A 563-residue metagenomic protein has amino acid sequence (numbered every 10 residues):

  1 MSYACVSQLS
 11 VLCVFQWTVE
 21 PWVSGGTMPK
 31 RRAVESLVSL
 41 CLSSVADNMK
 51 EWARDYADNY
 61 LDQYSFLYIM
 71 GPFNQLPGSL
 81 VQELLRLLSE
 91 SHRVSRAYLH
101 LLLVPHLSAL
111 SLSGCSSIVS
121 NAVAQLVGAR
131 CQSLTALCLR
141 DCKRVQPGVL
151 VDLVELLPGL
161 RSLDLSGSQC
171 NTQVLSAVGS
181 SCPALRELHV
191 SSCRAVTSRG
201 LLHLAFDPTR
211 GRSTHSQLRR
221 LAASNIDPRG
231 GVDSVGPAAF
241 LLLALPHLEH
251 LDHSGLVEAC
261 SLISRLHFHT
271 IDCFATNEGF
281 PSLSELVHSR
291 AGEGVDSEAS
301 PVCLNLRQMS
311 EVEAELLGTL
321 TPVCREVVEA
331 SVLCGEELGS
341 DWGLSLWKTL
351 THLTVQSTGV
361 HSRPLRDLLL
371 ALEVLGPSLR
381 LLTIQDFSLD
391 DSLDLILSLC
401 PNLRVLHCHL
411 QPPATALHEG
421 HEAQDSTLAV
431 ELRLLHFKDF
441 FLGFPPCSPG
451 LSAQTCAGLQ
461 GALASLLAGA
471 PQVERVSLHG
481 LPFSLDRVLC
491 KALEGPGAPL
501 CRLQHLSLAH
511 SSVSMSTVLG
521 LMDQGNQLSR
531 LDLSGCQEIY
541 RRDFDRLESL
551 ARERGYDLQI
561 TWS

Functional and structural regions predicted by a protein language model:
Y3-S563: The conserved beta-strand core of Leucine-Rich Repeat
